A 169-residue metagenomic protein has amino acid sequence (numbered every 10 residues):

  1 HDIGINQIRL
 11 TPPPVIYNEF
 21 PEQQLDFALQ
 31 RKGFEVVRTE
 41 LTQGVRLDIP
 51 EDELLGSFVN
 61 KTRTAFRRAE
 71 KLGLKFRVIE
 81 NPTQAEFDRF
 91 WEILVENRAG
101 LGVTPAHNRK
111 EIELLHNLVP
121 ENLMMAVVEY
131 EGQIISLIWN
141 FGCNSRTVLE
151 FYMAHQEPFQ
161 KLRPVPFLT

Functional and structural regions predicted by a protein language model:
H1, Q160-T169: Conserved acetyl-CoA-binding loop-helix of GNAT-fold acetyltransferases
D2-I3, L118: Alpha-helix C-cap/termination motif
I3-V15: Conserved GNAT acetyl-CoA-binding A-motif
P12-K161: A conserved beta-strand-loop-helix scaffold within acyl/acetyltransferase catalytic domains
